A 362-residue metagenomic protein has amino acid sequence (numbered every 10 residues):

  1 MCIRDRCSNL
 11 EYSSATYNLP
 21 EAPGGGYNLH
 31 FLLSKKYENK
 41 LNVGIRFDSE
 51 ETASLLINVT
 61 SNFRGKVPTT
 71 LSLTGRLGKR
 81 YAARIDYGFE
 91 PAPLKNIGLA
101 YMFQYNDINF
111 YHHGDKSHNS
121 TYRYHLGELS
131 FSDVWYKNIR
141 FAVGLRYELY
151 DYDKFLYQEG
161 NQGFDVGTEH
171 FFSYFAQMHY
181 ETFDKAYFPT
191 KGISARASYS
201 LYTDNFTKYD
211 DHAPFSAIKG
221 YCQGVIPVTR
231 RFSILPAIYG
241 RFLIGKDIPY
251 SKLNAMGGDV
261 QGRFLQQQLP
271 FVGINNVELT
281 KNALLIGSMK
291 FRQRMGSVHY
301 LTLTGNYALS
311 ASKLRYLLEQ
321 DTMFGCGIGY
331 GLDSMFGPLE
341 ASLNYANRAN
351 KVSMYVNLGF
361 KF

Functional and structural regions predicted by a protein language model:
M1-D5: Conserved small/polar residues in nucleotide/adenosyl-binding loops
S8-F183, Y187, A255-P270, V277-L285 (+2 more regions): Gram-negative/organellar outer-membrane beta-barrel architecture
Y27, C326-G327: Residue-level marker for the onset of beta-strands and adjacent loop->beta junctions in well-ordered domains
Q104-N106, E148-Y150, R196-F206, R241-L243 (+1 more regions): Short glycine-rich beta-strand segments
T121, T168, P189, H212 (+1 more regions): A generic structural micro-feature
F171, F175-H179, F183-G296: C-terminal outer-membrane beta-barrel translocator/porin domains of Gram-negative envelope proteins and their
F232, I238, I244, Q320-D321 (+1 more regions): Predominantly the C-terminal beta-signal and adjacent terminal strand-loop region of outer-membrane beta-barrel
K290-F324: C-terminal hydrophobic structural anchor segments that stabilize assembly/packing rather than catalytic chemistry
